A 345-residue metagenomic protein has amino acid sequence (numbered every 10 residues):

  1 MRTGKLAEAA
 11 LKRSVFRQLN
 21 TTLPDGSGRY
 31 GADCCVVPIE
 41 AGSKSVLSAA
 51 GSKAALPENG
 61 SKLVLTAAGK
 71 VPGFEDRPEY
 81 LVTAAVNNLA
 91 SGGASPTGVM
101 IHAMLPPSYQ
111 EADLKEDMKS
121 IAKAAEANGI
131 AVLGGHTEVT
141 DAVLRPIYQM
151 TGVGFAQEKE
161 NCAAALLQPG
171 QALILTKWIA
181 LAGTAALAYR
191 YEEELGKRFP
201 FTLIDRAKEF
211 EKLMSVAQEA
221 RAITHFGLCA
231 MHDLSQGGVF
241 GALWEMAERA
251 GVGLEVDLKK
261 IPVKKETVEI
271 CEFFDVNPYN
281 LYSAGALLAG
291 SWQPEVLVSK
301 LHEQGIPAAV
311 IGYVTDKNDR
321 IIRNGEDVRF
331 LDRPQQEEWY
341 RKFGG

Functional and structural regions predicted by a protein language model:
M1-G345: Helix-biased detector of long, well-ordered alpha-helical tracts
